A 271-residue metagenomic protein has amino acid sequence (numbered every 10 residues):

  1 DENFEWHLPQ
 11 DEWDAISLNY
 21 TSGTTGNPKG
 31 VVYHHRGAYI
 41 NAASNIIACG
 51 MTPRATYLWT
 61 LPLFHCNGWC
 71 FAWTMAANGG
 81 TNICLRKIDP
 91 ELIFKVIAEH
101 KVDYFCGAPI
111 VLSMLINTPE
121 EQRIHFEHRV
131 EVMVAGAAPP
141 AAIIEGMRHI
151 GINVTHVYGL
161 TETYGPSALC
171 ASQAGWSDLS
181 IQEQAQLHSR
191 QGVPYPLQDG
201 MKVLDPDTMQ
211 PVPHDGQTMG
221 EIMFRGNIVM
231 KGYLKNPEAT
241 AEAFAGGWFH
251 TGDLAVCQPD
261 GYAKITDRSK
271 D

Functional and structural regions predicted by a protein language model:
E2-Y20, N27, G50-T56: Conserved pre-ATP/AMP-binding loop-to-beta segment of ANL
A15, T21-T24, Y57, L63 (+6 more regions): Conserved S/T- and glycine-rich ATP-binding loop of Class I adenylate-forming
I16-I40: Conserved AMP-binding A3 loop
K29-V32, W59, T81-K87, T155: Short beta-strand->loop structural element characteristic of the AMP-binding/adenylate-forming
Y39-T56, F64-D103, T118: Conserved AMP-binding/adenylation subdomain of ANL enzymes
A77, V102-G107, I116-Q186, P196-G200 (+1 more regions): Gly/Ser/Thr-rich phosphate-binding loop
G79, I97, F105-A108, D253 (+1 more regions): Residue-level signal for inorganic ion chemistry
Q191-V193, H214-D215, E221-D271: Conserved ATP-binding/catalytic segment of the ANL
